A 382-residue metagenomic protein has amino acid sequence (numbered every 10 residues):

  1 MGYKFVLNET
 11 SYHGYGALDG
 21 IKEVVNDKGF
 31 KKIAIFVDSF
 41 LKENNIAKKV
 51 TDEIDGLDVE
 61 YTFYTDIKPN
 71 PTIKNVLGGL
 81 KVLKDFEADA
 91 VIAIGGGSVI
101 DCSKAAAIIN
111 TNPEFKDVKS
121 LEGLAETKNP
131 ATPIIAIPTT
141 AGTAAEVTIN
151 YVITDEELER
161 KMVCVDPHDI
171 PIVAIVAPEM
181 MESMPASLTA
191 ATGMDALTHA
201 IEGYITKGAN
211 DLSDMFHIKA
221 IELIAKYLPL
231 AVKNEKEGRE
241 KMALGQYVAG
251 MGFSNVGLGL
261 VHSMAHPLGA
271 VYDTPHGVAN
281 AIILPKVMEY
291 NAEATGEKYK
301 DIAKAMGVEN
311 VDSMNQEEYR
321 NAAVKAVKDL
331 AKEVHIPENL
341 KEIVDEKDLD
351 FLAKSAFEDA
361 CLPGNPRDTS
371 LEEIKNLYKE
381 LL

Functional and structural regions predicted by a protein language model:
M1-Y64: An N-terminal, well-structured beta->alpha segment
L18-I21, E43-I46, I73-V76, S98-S103 (+3 more regions): Short glycine/serine/threonine-rich phosphate/pyrophosphate-binding segments that cradle anionic phosphate groups
K42-F115, P229-R239: N-terminal small/polar loop signature for handling phosphorylated ligands or for N-terminal nucleophile
K74-V176: Glycine/threonine-rich beta-strand-loop-alpha-helix active-site module that forms ligand/phosphate-binding
N150-V256: Carboxylate- and glycine-rich phosphate/diphosphate-binding segment that chelates Mg2+/Mn2+
L258-A322: C-terminal catalytic subdomain
E309-L382: C-terminal charged capping/lid subdomain of soluble metabolic enzymes
